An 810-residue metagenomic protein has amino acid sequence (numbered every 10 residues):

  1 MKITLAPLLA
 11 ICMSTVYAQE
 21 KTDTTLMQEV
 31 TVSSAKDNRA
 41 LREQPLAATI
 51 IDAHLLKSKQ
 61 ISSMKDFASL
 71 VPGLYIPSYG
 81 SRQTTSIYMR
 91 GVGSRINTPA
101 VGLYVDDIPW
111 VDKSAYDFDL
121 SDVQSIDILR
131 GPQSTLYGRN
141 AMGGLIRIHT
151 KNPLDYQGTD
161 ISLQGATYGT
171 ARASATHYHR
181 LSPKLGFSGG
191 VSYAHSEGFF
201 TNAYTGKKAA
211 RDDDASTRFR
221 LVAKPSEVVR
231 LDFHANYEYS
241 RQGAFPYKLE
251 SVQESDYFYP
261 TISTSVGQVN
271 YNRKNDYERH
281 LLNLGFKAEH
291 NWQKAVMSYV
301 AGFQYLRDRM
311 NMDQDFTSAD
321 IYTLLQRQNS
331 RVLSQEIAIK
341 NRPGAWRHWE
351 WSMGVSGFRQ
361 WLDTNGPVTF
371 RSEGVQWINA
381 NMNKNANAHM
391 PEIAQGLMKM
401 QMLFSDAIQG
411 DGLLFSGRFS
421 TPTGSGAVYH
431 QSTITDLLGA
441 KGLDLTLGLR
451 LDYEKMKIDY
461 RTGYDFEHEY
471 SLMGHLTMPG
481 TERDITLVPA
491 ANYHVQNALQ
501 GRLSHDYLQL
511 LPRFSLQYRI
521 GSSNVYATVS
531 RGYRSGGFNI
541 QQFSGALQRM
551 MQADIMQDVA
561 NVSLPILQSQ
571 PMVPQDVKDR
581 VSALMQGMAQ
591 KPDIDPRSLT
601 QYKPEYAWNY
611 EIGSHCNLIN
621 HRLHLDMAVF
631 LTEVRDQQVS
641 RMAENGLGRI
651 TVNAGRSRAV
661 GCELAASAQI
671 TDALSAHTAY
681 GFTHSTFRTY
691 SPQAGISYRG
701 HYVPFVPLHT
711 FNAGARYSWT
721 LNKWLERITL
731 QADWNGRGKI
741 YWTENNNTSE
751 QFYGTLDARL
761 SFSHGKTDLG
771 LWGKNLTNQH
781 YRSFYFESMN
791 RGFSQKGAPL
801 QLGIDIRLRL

Functional and structural regions predicted by a protein language model:
K65, S69-I108: Extracytoplasmic beta-strand/coil segments of soluble accessory domains associated with Gram-negative outer-membrane
T85, D112, S121-Q124, T135-N202 (+7 more regions): Outer-membrane beta-barrel translocator/receptor signature
D106-P132: Short acidic/polar hinge/loop motifs at secondary-structure boundaries that mediate gating or recognition
D155, Q164, R180-R273, L306-I321 (+1 more regions): Periplasmic-side early beta-strands and strand-to-turn transitions of outer-membrane beta-barrels
T201-K207, F245-Q268, D315-T323, T369-L414 (+5 more regions): Solvent-exposed loop segments that connect transmembrane elements
K287-W292, V296-F303, R307-M312, N524-T528 (+3 more regions): Membrane-embedded beta-barrel scaffold of Gram-negative outer-membrane proteins
K340, W346, E350-F358, L438-G439 (+5 more regions): Gram-negative outer-membrane beta-barrel transporters
V375, Y533, A676, R727 (+2 more regions): C-terminal beta-signal and adjacent terminal beta-strands/loops of Gram-negative outer-membrane beta-barrel proteins
